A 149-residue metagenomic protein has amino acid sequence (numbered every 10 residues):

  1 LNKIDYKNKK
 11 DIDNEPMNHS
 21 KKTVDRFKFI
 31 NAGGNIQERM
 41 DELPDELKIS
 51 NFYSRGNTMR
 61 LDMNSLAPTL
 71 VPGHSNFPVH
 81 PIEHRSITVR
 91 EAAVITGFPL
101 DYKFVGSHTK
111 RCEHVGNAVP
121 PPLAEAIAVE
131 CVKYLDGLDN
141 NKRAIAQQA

Functional and structural regions predicted by a protein language model:
L1-A149: C-terminal target-recognition/interaction regions appended to catalytic cores
